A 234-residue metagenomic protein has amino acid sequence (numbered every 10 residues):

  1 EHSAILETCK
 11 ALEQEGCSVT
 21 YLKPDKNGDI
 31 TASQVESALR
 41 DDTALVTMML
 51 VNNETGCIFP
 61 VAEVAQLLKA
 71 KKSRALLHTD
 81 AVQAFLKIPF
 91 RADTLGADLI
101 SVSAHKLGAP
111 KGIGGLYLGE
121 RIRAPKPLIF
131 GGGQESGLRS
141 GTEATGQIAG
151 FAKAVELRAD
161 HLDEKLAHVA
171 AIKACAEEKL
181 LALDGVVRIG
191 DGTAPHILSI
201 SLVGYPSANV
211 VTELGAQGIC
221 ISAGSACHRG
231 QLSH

Functional and structural regions predicted by a protein language model:
E1-H234: Pyridoxal 5′-phosphate
